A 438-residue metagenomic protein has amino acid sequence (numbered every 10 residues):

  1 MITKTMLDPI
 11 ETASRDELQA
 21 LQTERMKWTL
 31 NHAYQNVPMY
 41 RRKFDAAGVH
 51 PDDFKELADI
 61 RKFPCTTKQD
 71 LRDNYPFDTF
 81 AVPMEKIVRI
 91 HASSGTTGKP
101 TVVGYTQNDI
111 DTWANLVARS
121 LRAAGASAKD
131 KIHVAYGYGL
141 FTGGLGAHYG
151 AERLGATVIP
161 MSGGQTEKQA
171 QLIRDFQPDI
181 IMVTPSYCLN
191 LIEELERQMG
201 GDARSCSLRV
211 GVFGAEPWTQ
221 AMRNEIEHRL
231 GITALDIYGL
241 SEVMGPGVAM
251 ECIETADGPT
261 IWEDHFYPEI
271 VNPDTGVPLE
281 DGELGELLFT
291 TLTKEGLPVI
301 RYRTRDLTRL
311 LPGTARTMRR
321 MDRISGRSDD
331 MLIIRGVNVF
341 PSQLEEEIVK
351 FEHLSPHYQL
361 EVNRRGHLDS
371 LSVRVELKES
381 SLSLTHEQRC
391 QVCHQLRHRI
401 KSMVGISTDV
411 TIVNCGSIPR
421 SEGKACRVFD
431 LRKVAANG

Functional and structural regions predicted by a protein language model:
M1-A92, T97-N115, R119-A123, S127 (+5 more regions): Nucleotide 5′-phosphate-binding alpha/beta core
A33, S93-T96, I132, I181 (+4 more regions): Conserved S/T- and glycine-rich ATP-binding loop of Class I adenylate-forming
Q107-S120, K131-N190: AMP-binding/adenylate-forming
R122-A126, G150, D202-A203: Glycine-rich helix-loop-beta junction characteristic of Rossmann-like nucleotide cofactor-binding loops
K131, Q198-W218: Conserved helix-loop-beta element of the AMP-binding
I181, L288, L292-V404, G423: AMP-binding/adenylate-forming catalytic core of the ANL superfamily
C188-S207, N224-R229: Adenylate-forming
W218-T314: Conserved AMP-binding/adenylate-forming
